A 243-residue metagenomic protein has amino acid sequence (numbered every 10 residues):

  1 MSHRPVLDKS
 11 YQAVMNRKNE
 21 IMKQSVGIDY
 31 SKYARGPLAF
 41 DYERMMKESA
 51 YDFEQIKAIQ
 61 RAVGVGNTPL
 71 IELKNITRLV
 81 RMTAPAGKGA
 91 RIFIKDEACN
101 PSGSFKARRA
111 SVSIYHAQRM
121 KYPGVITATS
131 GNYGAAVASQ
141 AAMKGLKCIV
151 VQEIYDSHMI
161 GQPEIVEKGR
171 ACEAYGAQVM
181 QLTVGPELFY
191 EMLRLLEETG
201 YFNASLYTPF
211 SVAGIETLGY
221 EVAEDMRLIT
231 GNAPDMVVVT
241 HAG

Functional and structural regions predicted by a protein language model:
M1-G243: PLP-dependent amino-acid enzyme catalytic core
